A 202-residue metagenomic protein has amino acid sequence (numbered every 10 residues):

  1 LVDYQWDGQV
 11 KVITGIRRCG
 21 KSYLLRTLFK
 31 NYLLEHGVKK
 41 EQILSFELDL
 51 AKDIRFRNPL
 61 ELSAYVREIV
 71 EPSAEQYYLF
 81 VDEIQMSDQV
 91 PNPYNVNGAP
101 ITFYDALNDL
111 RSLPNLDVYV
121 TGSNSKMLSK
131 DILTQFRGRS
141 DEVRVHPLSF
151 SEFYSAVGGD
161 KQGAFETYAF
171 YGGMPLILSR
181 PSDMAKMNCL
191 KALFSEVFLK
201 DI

Functional and structural regions predicted by a protein language model:
L1-G8: Pre-Walker A adenine-sensing motif
I13: Hydrophobic anchor at the beta1->P-loop junction of P-loop NTPases
I16: P-loop (Walker A) phosphate-binding loop of NTP-binding proteins
S22: Walker A/P-loop
L44-E75: Short glycine-rich substrate-engagement loop in P-loop NTPases that contacts/grips substrate
F80, Q85-Y119: Conserved Walker B catalytic segment
S125-D141, V157-G158: Short regulatory helix/loop adjacent to the ATP-binding pocket of P-loop NTPases
P147-I202: Interdomain hinge/linker elements that couple catalytic modules in large macromolecular machines
